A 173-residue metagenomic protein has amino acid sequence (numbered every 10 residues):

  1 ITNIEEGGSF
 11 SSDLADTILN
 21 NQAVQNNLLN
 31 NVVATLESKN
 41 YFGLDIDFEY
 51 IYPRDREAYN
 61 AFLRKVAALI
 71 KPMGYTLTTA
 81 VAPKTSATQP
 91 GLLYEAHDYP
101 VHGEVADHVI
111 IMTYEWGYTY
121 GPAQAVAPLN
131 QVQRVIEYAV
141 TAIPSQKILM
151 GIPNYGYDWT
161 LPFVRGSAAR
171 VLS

Functional and structural regions predicted by a protein language model:
I1-D45, K65-S86: Substrate-binding cleft and catalytic face of glycoside hydrolase catalytic domains, especially the flexible beta-alpha
I4-S11, I51-P53, T113-T119: Conserved radical SAM core fold
L14-A23, F48-R56, T119-V126: Second-shell loop/turn segments in exported
F42, D47-E49, M112, G151: Conserved residues at the C-terminal ends of beta-strands
D55-S173: Substrate-binding surface in catalytic domains of secreted glycosidases
